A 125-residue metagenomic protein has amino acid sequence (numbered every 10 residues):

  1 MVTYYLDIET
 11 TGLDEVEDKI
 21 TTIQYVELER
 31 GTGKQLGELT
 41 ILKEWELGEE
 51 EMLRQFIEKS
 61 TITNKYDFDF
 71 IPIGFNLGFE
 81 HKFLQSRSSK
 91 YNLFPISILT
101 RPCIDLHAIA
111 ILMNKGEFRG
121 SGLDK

Functional and structural regions predicted by a protein language model:
M1-I62: Conserved RNase H-like, two-metal-ion catalytic cores of nucleic-acid enzymes
K19-Q24, K34-E38, Y66-K125: Metal-dependent phosphoesterase core characteristic of DEDDh/y 3'-5' exonuclease domains
